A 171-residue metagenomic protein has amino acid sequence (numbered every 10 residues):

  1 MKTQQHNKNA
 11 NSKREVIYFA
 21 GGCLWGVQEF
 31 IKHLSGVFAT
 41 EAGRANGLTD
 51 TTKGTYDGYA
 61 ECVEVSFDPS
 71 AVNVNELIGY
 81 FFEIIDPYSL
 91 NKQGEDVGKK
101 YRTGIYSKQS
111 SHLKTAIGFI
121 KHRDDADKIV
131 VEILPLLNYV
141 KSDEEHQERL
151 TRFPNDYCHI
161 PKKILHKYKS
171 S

Functional and structural regions predicted by a protein language model:
M1-S171: Flexible coil/turn and secondary-structure edge motifs
